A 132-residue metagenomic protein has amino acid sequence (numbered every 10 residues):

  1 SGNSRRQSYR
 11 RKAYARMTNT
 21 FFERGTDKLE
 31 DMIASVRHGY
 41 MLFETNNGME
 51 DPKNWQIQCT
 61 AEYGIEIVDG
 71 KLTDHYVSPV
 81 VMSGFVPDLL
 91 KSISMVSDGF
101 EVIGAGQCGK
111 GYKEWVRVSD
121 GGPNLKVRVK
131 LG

Functional and structural regions predicted by a protein language model:
S1-G132: N-terminal small-residue-enriched
